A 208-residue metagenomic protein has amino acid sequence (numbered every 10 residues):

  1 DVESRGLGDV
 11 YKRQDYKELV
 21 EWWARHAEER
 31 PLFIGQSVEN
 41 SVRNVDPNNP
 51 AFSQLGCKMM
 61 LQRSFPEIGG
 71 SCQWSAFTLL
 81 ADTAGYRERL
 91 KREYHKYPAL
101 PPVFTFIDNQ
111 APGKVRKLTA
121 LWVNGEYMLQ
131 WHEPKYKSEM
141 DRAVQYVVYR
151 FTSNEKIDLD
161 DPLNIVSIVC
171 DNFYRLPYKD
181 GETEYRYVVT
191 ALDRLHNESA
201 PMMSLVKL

Functional and structural regions predicted by a protein language model:
D1-Y11: Single conserved hydrophobic/aromatic residue that forms the stacking wall/gate of nucleotide- or nucleobase-binding
D9-K12, V38-V42, A76-L80: Solvent-exposed loop/turn segments at secondary-structure junctions within structured extracellular/periplasmic domains
L19-L55: Active-site clefts of carbohydrate-active enzymes
S71: Conserved, mostly hydrophobic/aromatic
G85-D141, L195-L208: Pro/Thr/Ser/Gly-rich low-complexity, intrinsically disordered linker/stalk tracts
P134-D160: Solvent-exposed loop/turn segments flanking beta-strands in beta-repeat/beta-sandwich domains
C170-R175: Short S/T/G- and acidic-enriched coil/turn segments that sit immediately N-terminal to beta-strands in beta-sandwich
L176-S199: Beta-strand-rich modules
